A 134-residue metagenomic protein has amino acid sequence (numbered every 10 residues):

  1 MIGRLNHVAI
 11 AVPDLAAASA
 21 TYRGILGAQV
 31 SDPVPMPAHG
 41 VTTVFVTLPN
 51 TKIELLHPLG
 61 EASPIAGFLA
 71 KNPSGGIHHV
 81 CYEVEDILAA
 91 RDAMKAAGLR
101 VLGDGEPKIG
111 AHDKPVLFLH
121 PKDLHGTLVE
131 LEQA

Functional and structural regions predicted by a protein language model:
M1-I2, A9, T42-V44, P49: Conserved N-terminal glycine/acidic-rich loop preference
M1-S19, G75-V84, Q133: N-terminal beta-strand motif that seeds the catalytic metal site of vicinal oxygen chelate
R4-N6, S19, R23-A38, E61-N72 (+3 more regions): A cross-kingdom feature marking solvent-exposed beta-strand/loop segments within repeated, beta-rich binding/scaffold
V34, V44-T47, E54, R91-A134: Vicinal oxygen chelate
T42, T51, G76-H78: A generic structural signal for short beta-strands and their flanking turns/coil linkers
P73, C81, D86-L88, D92-K95: Long, charged/polar, surface-exposed segments that mediate recognition or autoinhibition
